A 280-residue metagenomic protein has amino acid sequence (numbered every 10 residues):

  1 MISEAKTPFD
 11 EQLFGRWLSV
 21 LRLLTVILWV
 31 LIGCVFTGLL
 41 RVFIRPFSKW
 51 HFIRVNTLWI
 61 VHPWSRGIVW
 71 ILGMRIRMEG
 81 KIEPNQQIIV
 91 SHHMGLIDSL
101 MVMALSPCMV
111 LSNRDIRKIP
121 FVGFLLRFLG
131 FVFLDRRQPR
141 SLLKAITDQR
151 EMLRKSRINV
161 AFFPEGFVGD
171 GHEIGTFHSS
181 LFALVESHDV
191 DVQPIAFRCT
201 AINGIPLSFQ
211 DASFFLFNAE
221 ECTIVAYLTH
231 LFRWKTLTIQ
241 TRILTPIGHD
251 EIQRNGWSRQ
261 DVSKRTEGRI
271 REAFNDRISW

Functional and structural regions predicted by a protein language model:
M1-D10, F14, W64-K81, I97 (+5 more regions): Soluble, non-transmembrane catalytic domains of enzymes that act on hydrophobic metabolites at membranes
E4-R77, F124-L129: A transmembrane-helix-recognition feature enriched in membrane-embedded lipid enzymes and envelope glyco-/phospholipid
T37-L58, V69-I71, Q87-R140: Catalytic core of membrane glycerolipid acyltransferases/transacylases, capturing the structured, soluble-facing
Q86-I88, F131, R157-F163, D191: Residue-level preference for the first positions of well-ordered beta-strands
N113, L134, F163, I195-F197: Generic beta-sheet signal
V122-G123, H172-N255: A cross-family acyltransferase "interaction/gating" segment
L142, Q149-R150, R154-F177, F182: Soluble extracytoplasmic domains of inner/organellar membrane proteins
